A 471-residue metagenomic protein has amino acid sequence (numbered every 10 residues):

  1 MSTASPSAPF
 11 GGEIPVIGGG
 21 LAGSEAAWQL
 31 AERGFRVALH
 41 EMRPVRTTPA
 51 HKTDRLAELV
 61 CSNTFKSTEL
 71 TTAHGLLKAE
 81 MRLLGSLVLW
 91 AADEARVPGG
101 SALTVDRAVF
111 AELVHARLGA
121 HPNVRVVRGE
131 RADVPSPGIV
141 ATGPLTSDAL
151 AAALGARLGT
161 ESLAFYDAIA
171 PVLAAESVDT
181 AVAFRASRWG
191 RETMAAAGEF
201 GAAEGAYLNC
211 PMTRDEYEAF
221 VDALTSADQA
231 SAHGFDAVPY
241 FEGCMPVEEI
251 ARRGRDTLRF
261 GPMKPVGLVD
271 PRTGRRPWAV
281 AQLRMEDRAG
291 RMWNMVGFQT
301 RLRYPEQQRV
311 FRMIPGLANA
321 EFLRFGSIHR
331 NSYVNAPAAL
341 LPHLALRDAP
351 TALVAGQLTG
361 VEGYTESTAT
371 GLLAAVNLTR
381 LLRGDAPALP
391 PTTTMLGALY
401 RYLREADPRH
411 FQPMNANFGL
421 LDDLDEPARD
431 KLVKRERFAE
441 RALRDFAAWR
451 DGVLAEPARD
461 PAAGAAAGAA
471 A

Functional and structural regions predicted by a protein language model:
A8-A22: Beta1/beta-strand and adjacent pyrophosphate-binding region of the FAD-binding site in flavoprotein oxidoreductases
W28-W90, T392-L403: N-terminal FAD cofactor-binding segment of flavoenzymes
L70-H74, K78, S86-S101, L158-D167 (+1 more regions): A short alpha-helix-loop-beta-strand transition element characteristic of N-terminal alpha/beta dinucleotide-binding
V105-V126: Helical element adjacent to the flavin cofactor pocket in flavoenzyme catalytic cores
A120-Y304, Q308-R309: Predominantly flavin-linked oxidoreductase catalytic cores and closely associated redox partners
M295-V361, T368-T370, A388-E405, F411-N415 (+1 more regions): A glycine-rich dinucleotide-binding beta-alpha-beta segment and adjacent secondary-structure elements that constitute
S367-A388: Internal hydrophobic alpha-helix adjacent to the cofactor/substrate pocket in enzyme cavities
M414-D460, G464, A471: C-terminal auxiliary extensions adjacent to catalytic cores
